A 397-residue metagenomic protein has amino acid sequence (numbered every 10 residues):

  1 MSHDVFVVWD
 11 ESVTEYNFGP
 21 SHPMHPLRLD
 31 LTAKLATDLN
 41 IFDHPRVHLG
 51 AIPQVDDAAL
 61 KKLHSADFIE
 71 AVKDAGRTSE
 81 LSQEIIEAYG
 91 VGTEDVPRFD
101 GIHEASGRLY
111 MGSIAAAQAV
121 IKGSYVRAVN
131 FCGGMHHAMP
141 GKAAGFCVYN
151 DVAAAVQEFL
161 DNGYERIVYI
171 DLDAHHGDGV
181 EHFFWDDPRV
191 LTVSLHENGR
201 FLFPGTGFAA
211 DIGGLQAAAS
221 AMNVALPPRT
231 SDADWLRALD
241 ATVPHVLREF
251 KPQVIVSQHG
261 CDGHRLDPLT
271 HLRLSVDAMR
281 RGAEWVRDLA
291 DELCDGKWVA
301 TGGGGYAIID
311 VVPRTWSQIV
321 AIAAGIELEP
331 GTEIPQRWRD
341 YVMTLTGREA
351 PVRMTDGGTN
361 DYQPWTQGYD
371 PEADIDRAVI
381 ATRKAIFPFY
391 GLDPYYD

Functional and structural regions predicted by a protein language model:
M1-H64: N-terminal low-complexity, Ser/Thr- and acidic-residue-enriched intrinsically disordered segments
M1-V8, T14, S79-D397: A general "terminal functional-core" signal
T32, A59-L60, F68, V72 (+3 more regions): Generic structural signal of hydrophobic/aromatic residues within well-ordered alpha-helices of folded domains
A36, H64, K73-G76, V120-I121 (+1 more regions): Hydrophobic residues in alpha-helical segments
N40-D43, D67, G123, N162-G163: Short glycine-centered helix-capping/turn motifs at secondary-structure transition points
H48-G92: Cationic, histidine-enriched alpha-helical/coil surfaces that engage anionic ligands
